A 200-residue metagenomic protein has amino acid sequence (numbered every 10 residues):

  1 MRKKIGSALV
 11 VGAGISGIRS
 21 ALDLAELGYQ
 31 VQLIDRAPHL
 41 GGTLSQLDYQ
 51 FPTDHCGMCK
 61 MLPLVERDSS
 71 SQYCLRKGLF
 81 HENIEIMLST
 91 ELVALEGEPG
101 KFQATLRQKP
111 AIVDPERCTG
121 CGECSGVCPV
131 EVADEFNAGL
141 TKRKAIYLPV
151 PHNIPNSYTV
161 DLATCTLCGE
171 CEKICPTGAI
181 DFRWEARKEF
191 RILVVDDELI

Functional and structural regions predicted by a protein language model:
R2-S16, Q32, L193: Beta1/beta-strand and adjacent pyrophosphate-binding region of the FAD-binding site in flavoprotein oxidoreductases
G6, A37-Y73, M87-R117, P129-L167 (+2 more regions): Non-heme iron-sulfur electron-transfer modules
G12-S16, C121, C168, D197: Glycine-rich Rossmann-fold phosphate-binding loop(s) that bind the pyrophosphate of adenine dinucleotide cofactors
G17-S20, E170-K173: Short glycine/serine/threonine-rich phosphate/pyrophosphate-binding segments that cradle anionic phosphate groups
A21, A25: Gly/Ala-rich phosphate-binding loop of Rossmann-like dinucleotide-binding domains, activating on the conserved
E26-Q30: Conserved S-adenosyl-L-methionine
H81: Acidic-histidine catalytic/liganding microenvironments
